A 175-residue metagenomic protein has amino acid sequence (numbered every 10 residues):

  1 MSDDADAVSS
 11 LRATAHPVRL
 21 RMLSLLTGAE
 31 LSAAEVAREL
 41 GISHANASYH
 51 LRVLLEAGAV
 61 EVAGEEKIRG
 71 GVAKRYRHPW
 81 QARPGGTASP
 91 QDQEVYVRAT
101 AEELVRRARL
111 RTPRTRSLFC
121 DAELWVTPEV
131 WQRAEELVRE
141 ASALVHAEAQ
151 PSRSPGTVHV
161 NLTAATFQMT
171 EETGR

Functional and structural regions predicted by a protein language model:
A7-H16, A29-S32, E65-G86: Short, cationic-aromatic polyanion-contact patches
L20-S24: Pre-recognition alpha-helix immediately N-terminal to the DNA-recognition helix within helix-turn-helix or winged-helix
E35-G41, L54: A short acidic, leucine-rich amphipathic alpha-helix
S43-N46: Helix-turn-helix DNA-binding motif, specifically the short coil turn and the N-cap/start of the second
G58: Glycine-centered, phosphate/nucleic-acid-interacting loop/turn motifs that mediate DNA/RNA or nucleotide
R77-R133, A147-E148: Amphipathic alpha-helical dimerization/coiled-coil segments that flank or bridge DNA-binding/regulatory modules
V126-R175: Long, low-complexity, charge-rich intrinsically disordered regions
